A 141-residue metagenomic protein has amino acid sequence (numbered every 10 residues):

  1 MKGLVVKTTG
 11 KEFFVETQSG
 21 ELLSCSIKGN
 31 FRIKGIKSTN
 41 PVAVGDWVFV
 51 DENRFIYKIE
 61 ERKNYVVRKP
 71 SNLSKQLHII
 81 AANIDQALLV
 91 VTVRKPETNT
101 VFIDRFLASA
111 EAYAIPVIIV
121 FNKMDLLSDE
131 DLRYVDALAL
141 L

Functional and structural regions predicted by a protein language model:
M1-T100: N-terminal accessory targeting/assembly segments
W47, S109, A137-L140: Alpha-helical scaffold elements within enzyme catalytic domains, especially in hydrolases
N83-Q86, Y113-V117, L141: Short glycine-/polar-rich loops that comprise or flank the Walker A/P-loop and associated switch/sensor motifs
L89, I119-F121: Structural beta-sheet core signal
R94, K123-M124: Conserved Walker B
T100-I103, D131-R133: Short amphipathic alpha-helical segments
V101-A114: Histidine-anchored nucleotide/phosphate-binding helix
P116, D125-L141: Canonical P-loop GTPase G-domain recognition
